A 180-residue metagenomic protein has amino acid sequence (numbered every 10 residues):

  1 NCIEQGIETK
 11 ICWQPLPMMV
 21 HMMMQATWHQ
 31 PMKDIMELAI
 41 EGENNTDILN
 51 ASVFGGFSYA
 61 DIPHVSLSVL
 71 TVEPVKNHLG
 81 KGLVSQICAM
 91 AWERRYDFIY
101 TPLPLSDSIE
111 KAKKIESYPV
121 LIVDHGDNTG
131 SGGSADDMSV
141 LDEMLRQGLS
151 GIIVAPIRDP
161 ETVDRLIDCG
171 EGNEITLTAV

Functional and structural regions predicted by a protein language model:
C2-P15: A charged, well-structured terminal subsegment
M22-V180: Hard-cation-handling environments
